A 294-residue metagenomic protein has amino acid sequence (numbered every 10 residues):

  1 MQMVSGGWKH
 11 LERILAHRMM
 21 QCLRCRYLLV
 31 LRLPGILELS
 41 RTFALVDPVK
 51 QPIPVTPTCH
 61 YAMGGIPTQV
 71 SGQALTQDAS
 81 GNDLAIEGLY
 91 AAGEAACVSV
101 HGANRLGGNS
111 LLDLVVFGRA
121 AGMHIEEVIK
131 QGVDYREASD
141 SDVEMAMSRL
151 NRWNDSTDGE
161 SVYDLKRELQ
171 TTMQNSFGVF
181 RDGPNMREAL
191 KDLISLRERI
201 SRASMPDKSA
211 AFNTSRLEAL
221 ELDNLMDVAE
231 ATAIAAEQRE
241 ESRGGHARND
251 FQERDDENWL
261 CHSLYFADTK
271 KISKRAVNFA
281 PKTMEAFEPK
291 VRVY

Functional and structural regions predicted by a protein language model:
M1-C25, Y61-M63, P67-A91, A95-Y294: Glycine- and aromatic-enriched mobile tails/lids
R26, V30: Extended, highly charged
L31-L84: Accessory "access/gating" subregions that flank catalytic or transport cores
